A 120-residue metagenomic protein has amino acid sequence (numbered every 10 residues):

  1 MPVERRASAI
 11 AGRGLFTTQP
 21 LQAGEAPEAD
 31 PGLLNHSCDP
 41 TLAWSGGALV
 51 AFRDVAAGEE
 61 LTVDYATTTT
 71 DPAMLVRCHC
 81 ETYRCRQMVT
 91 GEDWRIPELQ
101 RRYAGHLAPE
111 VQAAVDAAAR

Functional and structural regions predicted by a protein language model:
M1-R120: Conserved catalytic SET/PR domain of SAM-dependent protein methyltransferases, capturing the structural core that binds
